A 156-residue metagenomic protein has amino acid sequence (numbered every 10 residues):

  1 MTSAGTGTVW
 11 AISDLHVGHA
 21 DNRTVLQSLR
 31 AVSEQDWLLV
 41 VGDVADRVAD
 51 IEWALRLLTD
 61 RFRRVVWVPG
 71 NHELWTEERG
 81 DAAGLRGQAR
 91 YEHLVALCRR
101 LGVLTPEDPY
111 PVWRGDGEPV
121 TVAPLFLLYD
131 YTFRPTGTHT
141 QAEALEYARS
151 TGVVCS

Functional and structural regions predicted by a protein language model:
M1-W67, E73-R79: N-terminal active-site segment of His-dependent metallophosphoesterases
T2-W10, Y110-P124, L145: Beta-strand-turn-beta hairpins that frame and shape the catalytic cleft of phosphate-ester-processing enzymes
Q35, G102-V103, P119: Local beta-strand N-terminus motif with an aromatic residue
V68-G70, D108, L125: Generic beta-sheet signal
W75-E77, W113-D116, V122, D130-F133: Short catalytic/ligand-binding loop motif for oxyanion handling, primarily in non-cytosolic enzymes, centered on
E77-Q88: Short, flexible/disordered intra-domain loops and linkers
A89-Y91, V95-W113: Binuclear metal-ion centers of metallo-dependent hydrolases, dominated by the metallo-beta-lactamase
T121-S156: Active-site-proximal loop/helix segment associated with metal-binding centers of metalloenzymes
